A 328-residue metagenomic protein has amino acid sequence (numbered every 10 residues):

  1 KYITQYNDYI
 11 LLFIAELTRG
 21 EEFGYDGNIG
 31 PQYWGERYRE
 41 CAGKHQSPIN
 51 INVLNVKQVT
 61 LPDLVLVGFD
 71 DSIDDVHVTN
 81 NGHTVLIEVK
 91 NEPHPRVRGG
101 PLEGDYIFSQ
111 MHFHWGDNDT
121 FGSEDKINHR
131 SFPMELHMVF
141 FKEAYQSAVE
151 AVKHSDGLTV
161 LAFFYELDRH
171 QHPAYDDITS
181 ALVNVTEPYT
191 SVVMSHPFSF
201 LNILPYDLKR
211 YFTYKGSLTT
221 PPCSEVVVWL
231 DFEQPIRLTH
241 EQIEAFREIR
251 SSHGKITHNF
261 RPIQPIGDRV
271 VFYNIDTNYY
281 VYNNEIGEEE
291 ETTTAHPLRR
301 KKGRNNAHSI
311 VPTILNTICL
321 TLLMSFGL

Functional and structural regions predicted by a protein language model:
Y2-L328: Alpha-carbonic anhydrase
